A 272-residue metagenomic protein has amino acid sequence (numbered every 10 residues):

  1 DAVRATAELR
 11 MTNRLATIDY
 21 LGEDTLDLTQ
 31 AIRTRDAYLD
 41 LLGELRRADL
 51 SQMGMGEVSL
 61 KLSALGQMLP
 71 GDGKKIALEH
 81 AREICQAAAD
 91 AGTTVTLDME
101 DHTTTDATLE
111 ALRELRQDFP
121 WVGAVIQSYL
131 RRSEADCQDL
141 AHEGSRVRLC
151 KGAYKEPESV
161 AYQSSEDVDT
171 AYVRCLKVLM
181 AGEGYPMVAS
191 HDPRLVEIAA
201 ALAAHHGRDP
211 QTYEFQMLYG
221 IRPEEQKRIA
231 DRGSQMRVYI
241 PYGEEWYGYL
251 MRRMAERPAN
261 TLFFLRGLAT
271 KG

Functional and structural regions predicted by a protein language model:
D1-G272: Positively charged, amphipathic and often flexible ligand-engagement surfaces
